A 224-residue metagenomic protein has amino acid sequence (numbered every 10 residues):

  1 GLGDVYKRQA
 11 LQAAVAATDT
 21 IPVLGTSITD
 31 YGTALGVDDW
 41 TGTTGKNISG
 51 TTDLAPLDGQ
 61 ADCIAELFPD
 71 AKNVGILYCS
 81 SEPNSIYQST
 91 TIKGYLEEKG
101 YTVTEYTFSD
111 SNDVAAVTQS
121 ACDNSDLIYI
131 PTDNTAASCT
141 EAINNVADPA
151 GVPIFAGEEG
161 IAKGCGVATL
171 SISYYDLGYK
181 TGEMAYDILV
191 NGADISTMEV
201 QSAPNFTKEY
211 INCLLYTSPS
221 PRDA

Functional and structural regions predicted by a protein language model:
G1-D38, D133-G157: Beta-alpha junction/loop-to-helix N-cap segments that form part of ligand/metal-binding clefts
L2, Y6, Y216-A224: Single conserved hydrophobic/aromatic residue that forms the stacking wall/gate of nucleotide- or nucleobase-binding
Y31-A71, I172-A193: Hydrophobic alpha-helical segments within soluble ligand-binding/sensing domains
L35-W40, V114, A162-S171: Glycine-rich, charge-decorated loop segments at or immediately adjacent to ligand/cofactor-binding or catalytic sites
S49-L96, D194-L214: An alpha-beta-alpha
T51-D58, Y78-Q88, E105-V114, N134 (+3 more regions): Hinge/beta->alpha junction and helix N-cap segments in small-molecule ligand-binding domains
P83-V152, E158: Pocket-lining segment of extracytoplasmic ligand-binding domains
G160-I211: Flexible loop/turn connectors
